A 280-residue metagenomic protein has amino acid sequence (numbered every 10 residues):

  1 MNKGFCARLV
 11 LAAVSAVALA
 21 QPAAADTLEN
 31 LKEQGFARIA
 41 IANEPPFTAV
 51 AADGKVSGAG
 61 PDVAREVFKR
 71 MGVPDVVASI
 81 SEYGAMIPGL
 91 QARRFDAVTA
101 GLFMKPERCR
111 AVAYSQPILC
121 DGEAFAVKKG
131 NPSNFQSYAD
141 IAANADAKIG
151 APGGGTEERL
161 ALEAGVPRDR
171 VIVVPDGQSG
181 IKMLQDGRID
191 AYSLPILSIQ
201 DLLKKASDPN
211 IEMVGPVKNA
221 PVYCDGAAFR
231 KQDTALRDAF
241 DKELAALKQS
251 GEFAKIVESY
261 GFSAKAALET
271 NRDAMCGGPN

Functional and structural regions predicted by a protein language model:
D26-G101, R110: Extracytoplasmic small-molecule ligand-binding "clamshell" domains of the periplasmic binding protein/Venus flytrap
L28, K129-K148: Flexible hinge/capping segments at coil-to-helix
R38-A42, Y114-S137, A227-R230: Hydrophobic/proline-rich hinge and linker segments of small-molecule sensing/allosteric domains, predominantly
V50-A52, A64-P74, A139, G155-V174 (+1 more regions): Ligand-binding cleft/hinge of the Venus flytrap
V77-P88, S133-Q136, I172-D186, P221: Short helix-initiation/N-cap motifs at beta->coil->alpha
A85, G101-R110, L160-E163, D190-P221: A ligand-binding cleft/hinge motif common to bilobed small-molecule-binding domains
C120-A124, K204-D241, S263-N280: Periplasmic-binding protein-like
T156-D169, L244-N280: Ligand-binding clefts/hinges and TM-proximal coupling segments of bilobed small-molecule sensing domains
